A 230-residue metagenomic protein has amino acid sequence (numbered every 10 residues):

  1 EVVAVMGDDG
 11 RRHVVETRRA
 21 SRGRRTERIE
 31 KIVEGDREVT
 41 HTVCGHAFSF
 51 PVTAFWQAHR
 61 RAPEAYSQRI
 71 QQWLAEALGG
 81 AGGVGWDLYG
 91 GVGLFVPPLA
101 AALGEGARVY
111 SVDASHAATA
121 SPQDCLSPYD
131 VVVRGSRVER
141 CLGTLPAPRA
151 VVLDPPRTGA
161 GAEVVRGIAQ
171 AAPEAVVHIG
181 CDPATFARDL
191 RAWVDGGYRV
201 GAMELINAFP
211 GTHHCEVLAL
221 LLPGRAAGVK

Functional and structural regions predicted by a protein language model:
E1-L153, T158-R166, A172, K230: Accessory RNA-recognition modules of RNA-modification enzymes
A4-D8, N207, P223: Short, low-complexity Ser/Thr-rich regulatory SLiMs
V132-V217, L222, G228: S-adenosylmethionine
